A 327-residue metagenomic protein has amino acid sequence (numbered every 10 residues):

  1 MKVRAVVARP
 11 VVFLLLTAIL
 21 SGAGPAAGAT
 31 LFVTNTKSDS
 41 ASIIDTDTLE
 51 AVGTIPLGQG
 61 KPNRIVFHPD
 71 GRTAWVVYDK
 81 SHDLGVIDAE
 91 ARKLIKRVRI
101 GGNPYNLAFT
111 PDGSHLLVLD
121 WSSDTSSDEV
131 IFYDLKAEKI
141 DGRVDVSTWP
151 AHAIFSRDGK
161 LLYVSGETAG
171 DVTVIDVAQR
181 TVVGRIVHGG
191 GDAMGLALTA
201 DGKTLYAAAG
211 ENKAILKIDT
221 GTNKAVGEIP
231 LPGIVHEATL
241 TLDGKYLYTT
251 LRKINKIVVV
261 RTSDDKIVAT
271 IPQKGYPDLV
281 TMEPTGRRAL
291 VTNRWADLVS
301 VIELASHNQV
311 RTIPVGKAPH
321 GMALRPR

Functional and structural regions predicted by a protein language model:
M1-L14, S21: Bacterial N-terminal signal peptides that target proteins for export
L16-A18, G22-R327: Predominantly soluble domains enriched in secretory-pathway, periplasmic, or organellar proteins
